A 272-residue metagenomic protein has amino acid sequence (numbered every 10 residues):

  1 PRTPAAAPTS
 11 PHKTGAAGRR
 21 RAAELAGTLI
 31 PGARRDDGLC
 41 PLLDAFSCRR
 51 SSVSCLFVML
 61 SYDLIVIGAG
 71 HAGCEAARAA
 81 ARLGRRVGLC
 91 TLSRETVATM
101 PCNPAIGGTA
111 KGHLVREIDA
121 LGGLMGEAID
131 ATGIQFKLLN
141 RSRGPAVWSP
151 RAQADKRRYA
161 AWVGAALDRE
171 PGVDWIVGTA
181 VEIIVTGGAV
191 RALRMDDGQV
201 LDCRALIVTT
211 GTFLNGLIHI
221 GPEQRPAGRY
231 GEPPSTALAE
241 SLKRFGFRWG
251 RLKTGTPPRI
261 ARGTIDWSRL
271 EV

Functional and structural regions predicted by a protein language model:
P1-A7, H12: Residue-level detector of structural "landmarks"
R2, R19-R21, R34-R35, R49-R50: Basic polycationic patches enriched in arginine
G15-G18, G27, G32, G38: Residue-identity detector for glycine
L60-A72: Beta1/beta-strand and adjacent pyrophosphate-binding region of the FAD-binding site in flavoprotein oxidoreductases
A76-E182, A205, T209-R229, P233-L238 (+1 more regions): Conserved N-terminal/central alpha/beta ligand/cofactor-binding core
D196-A205: Core beta-strand elements of the Rossmann-like FAD/NAD(P) dinucleotide-binding domain in flavoenzyme oxidoreductases
